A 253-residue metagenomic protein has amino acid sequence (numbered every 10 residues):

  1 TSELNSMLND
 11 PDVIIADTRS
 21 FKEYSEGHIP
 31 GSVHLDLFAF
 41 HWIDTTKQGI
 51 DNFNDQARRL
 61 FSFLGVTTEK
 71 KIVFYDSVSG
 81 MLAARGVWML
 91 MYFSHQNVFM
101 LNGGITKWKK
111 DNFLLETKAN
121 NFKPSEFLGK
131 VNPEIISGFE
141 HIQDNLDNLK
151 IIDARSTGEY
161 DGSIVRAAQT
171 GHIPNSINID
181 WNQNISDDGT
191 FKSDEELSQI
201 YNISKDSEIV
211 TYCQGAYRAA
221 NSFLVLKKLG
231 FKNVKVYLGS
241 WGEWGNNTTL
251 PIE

Functional and structural regions predicted by a protein language model:
T1, H41, T106-P174, T249-E253: Active-site neighborhoods of enzymes that stabilize oxyanions during catalysis
L4, D12-R19, L35, I151-D153: Short hydrophobic beta-strand that contains or immediately precedes a catalytic carboxylate
L4, S32, L90, W108 (+5 more regions): Terminal peptide-recognition signature
Y24-P30, T170-G171: Short loop/helix-cap segments at secondary-structure boundaries that form the rim of catalytic
W42-K71, W181-I209: Helix-loop module immediately N-terminal to the HCX5R catalytic loop in PTP-like cysteine phosphatase domains
T45, I50-D144, Y217-V234, G239-S240: Thiolate-centered catalytic microenvironments shared by cysteine-dependent enzyme domains
K235-E253: Cysteine-dependent PTP/DSP-like catalytic domain, specifically the C-terminal lobe
